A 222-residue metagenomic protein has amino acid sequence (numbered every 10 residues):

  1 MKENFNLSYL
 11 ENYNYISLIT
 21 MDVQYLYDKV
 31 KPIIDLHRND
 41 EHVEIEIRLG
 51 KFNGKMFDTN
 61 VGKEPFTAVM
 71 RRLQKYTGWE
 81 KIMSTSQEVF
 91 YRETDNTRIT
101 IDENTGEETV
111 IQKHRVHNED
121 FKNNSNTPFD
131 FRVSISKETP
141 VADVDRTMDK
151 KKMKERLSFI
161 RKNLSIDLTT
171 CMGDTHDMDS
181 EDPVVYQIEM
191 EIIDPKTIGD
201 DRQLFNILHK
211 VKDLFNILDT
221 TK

Functional and structural regions predicted by a protein language model:
F5-K222: Phosphate-end processing signature that detects enzymes handling 5′-triphosphorylated RNA and polyphosphate
